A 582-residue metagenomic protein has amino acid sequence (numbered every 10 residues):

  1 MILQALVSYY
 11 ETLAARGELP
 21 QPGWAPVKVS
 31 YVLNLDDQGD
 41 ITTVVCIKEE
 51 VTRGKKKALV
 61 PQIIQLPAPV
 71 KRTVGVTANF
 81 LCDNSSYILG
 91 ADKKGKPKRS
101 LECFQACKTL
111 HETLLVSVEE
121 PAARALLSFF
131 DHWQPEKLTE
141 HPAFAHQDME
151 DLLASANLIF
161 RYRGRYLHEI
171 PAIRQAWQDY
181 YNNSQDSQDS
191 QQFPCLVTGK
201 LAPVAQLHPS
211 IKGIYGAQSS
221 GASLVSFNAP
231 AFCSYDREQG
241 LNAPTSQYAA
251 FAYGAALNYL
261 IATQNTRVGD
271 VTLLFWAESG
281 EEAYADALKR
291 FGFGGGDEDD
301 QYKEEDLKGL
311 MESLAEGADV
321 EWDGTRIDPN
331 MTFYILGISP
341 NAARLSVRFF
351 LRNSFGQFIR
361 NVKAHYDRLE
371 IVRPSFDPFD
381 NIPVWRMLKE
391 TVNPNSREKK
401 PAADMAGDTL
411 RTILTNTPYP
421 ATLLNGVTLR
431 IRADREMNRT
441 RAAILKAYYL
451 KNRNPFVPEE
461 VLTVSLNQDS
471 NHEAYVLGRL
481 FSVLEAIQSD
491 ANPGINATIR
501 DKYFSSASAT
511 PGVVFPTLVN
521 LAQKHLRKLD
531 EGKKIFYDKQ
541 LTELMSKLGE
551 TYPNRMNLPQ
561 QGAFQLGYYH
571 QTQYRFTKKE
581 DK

Functional and structural regions predicted by a protein language model:
M1-D186, F232-K582: Conserved phosphate-interacting/catalytic interface
D186-D189, V204: Long non-transmembrane domains of secretory-pathway and surface proteins
D189-Q192, G221: Residues immediately within or flanking Cys/His clusters that coordinate Zn2+ in small zinc-binding modules
Q192-T198: Short cysteine-rich clusters marking metal-coordination/redox-active sites
G199-P203, I261-Q264: A generic secondary-structure signal for well-formed alpha-helical elements
P203-N242: Short microdomains enriched in Cys/His and/or Lys/Arg
